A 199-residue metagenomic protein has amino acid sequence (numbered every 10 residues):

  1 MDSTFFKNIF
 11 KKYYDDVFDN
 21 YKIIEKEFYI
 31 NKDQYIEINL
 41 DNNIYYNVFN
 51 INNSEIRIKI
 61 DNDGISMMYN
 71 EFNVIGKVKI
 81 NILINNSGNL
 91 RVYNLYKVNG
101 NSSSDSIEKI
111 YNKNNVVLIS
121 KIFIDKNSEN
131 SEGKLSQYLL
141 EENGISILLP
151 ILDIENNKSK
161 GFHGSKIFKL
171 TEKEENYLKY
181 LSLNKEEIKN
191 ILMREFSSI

Functional and structural regions predicted by a protein language model:
D2-K185, I191-I199: Conserved beta-strand/loop scaffold segments within soluble protein domains that form the structured core and edges
